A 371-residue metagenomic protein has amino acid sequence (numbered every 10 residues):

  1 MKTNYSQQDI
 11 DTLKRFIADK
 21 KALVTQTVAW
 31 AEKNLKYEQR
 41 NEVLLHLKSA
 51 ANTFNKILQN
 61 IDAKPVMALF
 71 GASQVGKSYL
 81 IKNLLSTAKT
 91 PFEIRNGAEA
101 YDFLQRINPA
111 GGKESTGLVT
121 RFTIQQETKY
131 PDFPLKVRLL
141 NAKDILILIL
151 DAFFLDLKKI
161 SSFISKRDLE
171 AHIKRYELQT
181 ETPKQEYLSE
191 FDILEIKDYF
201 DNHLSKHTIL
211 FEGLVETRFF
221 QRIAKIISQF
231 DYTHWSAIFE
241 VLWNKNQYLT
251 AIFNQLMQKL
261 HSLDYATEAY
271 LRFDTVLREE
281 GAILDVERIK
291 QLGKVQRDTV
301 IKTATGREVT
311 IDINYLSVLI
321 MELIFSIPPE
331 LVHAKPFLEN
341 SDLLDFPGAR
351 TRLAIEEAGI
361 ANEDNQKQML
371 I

Functional and structural regions predicted by a protein language model:
M1-S73, T87-A334: N-terminal low-complexity/disordered regulatory or targeting extensions
L69, L343-F346: Short hydrophobic beta-strand that contains or immediately precedes a catalytic carboxylate
V75-K77: Conserved glycine(s) of the Walker
E339-S341: Loop/turn-to-beta-strand initiation segments
P347-A354: Short acidic, Gly/Ser-rich segments with clustered Asp/Glu that frequently serve as metal-coordination loops in enzyme
A354-I371: Inter-motif core of Ras-like GTPase G domains
